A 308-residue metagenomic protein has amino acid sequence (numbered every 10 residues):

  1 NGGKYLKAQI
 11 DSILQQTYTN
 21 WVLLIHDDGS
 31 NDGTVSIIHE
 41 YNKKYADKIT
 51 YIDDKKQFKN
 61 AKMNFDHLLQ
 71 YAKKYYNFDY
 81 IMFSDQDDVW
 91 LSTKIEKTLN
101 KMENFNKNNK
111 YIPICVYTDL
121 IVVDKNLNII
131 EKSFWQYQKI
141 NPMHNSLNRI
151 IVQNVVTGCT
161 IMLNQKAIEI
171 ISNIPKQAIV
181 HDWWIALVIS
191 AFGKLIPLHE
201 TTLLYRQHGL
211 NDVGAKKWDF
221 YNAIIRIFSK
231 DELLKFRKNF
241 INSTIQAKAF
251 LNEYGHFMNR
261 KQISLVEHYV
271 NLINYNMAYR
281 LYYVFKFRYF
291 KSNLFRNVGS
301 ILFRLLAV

Functional and structural regions predicted by a protein language model:
N1-W218, L305: Nucleotide-sugar donor-binding/catalytic module of glycosyltransferases that assemble extracellular/cell-envelope
I151, Q177-A178, W184, R206-V308: C-terminal subregions of glycosyltransferases and related glycan-biosynthesis enzymes
